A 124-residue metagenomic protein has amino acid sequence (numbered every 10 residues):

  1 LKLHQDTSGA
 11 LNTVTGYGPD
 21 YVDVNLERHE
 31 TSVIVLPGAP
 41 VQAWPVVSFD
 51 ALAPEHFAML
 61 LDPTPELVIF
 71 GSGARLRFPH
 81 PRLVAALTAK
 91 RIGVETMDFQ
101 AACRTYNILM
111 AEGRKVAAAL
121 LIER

Functional and structural regions predicted by a protein language model:
L1-E55, A111-R124: Non-catalytic interface/targeting segments
P19, V84-A86, Y106: Short glycine-/small-residue-rich flexible loop motifs, especially phosphate/cofactor-binding loops
Q42-W44, L76-P79, T105: Short active-site-adjacent helix-start/loop capping segments
A53-L60, T105-Y106: Short, charged beta->alpha transition segments
P54-E55, P81, Q100: Generic alpha-helical secondary structure signal
L60-T96: Mid-chain, well-packed structural core segment of small domains
G93-L121: C-terminal structural segments of small proteins and small subunits
